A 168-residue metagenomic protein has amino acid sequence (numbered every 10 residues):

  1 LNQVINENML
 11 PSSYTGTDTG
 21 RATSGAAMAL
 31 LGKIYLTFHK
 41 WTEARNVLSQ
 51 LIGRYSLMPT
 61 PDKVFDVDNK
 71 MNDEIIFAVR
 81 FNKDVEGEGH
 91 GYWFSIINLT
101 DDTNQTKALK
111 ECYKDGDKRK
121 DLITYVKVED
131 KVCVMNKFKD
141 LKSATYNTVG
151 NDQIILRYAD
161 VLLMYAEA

Functional and structural regions predicted by a protein language model:
L1-L10, Y125-V132: Glycine-rich, acidic and aromatic/proline-enriched surface loops and short helix-turn segments that act as binding
L1-N8, T19-L51, F77, D152-A168: Extended, hydrophobic/aromatic-rich amphipathic alpha-helical segments that build helical scaffolds
S12, T42-E43, P59: Secondary-structure transition/capping residues
T15, Q50-E167: Elongated scaffold/linker segments in the mid-to-C-terminal portions of large proteins
